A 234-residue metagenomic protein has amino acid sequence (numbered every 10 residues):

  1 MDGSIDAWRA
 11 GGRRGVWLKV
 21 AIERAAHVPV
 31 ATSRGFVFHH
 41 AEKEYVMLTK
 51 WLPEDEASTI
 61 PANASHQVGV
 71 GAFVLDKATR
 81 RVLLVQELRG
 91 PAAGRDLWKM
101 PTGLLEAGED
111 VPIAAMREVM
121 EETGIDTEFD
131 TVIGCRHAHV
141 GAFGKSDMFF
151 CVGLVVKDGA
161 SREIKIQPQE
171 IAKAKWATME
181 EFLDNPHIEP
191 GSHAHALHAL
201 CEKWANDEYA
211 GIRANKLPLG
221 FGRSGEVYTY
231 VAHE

Functional and structural regions predicted by a protein language model:
M1, A10-G11, P91-L97, A107 (+1 more regions): Nudix hydrolase/Nudix homology domain
M1-H39, M47: Alpha-helical and coiled-coil interaction segments, frequently adjacent to or embedded within charge-biased
H27-G71: Acidic, metal-coordinating catalytic segment for phosphate/diphosphate chemistry, firing primarily on the Nudix
E44-V46, V68, S146-V152, K175 (+1 more regions): Short beta-strand micro-motifs in enzyme catalytic cores
K50-W51, D76-T79, H137-E163, M179 (+2 more regions): Active-site-adjacent beta-strand/loop module that shapes the phosphate/pyrophosphate-binding cleft
L52-M100, T127-G134: N-terminal strand-loop-strand
A57-A64, R162-P168, P186-H187: Short, charged, solvent-exposed linker or helix-capping segments at domain edges/interfaces that act as flexible hinges
K99-I133, V152-G153: The catalytic Nudix box helix
